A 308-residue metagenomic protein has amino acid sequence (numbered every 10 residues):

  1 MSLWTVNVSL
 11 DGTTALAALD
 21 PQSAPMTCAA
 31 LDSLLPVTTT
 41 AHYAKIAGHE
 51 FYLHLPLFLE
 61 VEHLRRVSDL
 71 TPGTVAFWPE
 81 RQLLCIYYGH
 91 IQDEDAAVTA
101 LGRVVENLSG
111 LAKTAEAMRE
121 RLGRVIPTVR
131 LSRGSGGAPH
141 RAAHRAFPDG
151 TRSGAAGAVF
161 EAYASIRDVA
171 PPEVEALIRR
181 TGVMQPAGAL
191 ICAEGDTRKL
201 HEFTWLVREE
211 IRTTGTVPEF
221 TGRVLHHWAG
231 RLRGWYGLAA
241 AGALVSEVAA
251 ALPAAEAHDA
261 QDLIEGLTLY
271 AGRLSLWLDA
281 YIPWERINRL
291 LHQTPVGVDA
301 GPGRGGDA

Functional and structural regions predicted by a protein language model:
S2-L16: Eukaryote-biased recognition of intrinsically disordered, low-complexity regulatory segments
L19-A308: Glycine-rich active-site loops that engage anionic ligands at enzyme catalytic sites
